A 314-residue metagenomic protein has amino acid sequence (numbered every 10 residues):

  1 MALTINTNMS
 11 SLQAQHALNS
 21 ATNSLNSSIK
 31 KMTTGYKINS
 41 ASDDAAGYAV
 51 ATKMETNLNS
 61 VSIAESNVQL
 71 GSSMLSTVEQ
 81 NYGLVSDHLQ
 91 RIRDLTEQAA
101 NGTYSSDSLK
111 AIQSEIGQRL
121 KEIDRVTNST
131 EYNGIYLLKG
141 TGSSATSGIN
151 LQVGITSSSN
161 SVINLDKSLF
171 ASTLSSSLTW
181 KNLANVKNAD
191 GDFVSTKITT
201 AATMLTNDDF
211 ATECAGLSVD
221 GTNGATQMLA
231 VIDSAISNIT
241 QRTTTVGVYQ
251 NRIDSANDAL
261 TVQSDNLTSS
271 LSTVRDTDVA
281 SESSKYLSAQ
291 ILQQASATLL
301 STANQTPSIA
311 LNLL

Functional and structural regions predicted by a protein language model:
M1-L314: Primary detection of the long, small/polar-rich alpha-helical "axial" segments characteristic of bacterial flagellar
